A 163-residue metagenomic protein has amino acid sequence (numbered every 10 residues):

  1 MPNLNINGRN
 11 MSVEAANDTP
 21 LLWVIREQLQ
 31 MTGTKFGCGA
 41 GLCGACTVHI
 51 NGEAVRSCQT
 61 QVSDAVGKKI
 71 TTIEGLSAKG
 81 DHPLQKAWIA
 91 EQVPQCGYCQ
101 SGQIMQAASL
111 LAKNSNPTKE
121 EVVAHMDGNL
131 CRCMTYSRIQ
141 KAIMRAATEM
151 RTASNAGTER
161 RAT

Functional and structural regions predicted by a protein language model:
M1-T163: Signature of N-terminal electron-transfer/Fe-S-associated modules in redox systems
